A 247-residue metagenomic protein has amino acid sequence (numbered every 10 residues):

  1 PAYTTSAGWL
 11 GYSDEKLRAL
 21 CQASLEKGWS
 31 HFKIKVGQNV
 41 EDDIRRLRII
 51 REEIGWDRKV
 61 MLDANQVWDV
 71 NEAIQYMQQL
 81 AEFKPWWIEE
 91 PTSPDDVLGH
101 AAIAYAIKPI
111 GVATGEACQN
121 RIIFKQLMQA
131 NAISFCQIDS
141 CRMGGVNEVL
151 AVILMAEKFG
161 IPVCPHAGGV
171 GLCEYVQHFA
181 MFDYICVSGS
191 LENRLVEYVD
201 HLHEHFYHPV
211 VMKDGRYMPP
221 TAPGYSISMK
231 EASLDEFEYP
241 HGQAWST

Functional and structural regions predicted by a protein language model:
P1-V60, N65-I74, Q78-E82, L202-T247: N-terminal capping/lid subdomain adjacent to the active-site entrance of alpha/beta enzymes
C21-S24, V97-L98, K125-Q126, M181: A broad, low-specificity signal for short, low-complexity segments enriched in glycine/proline and polar/charged
I34-E174: Catalytic core of soluble alpha/beta enzymes
M143, L150-T247: Structured C-terminal cap/extension of enzyme domains
